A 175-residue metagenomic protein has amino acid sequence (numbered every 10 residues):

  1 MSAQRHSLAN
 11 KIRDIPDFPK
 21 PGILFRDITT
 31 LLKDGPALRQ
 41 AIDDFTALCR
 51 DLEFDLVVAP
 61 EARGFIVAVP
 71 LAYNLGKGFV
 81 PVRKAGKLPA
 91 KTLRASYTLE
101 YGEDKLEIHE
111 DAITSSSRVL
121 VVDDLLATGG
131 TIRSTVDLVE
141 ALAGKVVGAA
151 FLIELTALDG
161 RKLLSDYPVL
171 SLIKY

Functional and structural regions predicted by a protein language model:
M1-Y175: PRPP-associated nucleotide enzymes
